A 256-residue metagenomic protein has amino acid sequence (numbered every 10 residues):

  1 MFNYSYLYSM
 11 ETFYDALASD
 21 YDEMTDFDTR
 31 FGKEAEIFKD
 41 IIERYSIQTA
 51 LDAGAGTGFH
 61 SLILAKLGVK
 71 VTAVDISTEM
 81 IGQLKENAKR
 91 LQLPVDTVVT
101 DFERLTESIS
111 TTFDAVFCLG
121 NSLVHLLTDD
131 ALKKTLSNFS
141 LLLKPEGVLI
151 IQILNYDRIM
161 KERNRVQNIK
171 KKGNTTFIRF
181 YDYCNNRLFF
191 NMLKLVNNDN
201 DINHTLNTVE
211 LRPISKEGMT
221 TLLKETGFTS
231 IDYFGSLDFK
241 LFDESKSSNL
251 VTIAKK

Functional and structural regions predicted by a protein language model:
F2-Y45: Conserved class I S-adenosyl-L-methionine
I47-G56: Conserved class I S-adenosyl-L-methionine
F59-L105: Class I SAM-dependent methyltransferase SAM/SAH-binding core
E107-A115: A short acidic, Gly/Pro-enriched loop at the edge of an enzyme's catalytic core that lines a small-molecule cofactor
D114-D130: A short SAM/SAH-binding and catalytic strip from SAM-dependent methyltransferases
K133-P145: A short glycine-rich, Lys/Arg-flanked "PGG" loop and its adjoining helix->strand segment in the class I
I150-T220: SAM-dependent methyltransferase
K216-K256: C-terminal lobe and adjacent flexible extensions of AdoMet/dcAdoMet transferase-like proteins
